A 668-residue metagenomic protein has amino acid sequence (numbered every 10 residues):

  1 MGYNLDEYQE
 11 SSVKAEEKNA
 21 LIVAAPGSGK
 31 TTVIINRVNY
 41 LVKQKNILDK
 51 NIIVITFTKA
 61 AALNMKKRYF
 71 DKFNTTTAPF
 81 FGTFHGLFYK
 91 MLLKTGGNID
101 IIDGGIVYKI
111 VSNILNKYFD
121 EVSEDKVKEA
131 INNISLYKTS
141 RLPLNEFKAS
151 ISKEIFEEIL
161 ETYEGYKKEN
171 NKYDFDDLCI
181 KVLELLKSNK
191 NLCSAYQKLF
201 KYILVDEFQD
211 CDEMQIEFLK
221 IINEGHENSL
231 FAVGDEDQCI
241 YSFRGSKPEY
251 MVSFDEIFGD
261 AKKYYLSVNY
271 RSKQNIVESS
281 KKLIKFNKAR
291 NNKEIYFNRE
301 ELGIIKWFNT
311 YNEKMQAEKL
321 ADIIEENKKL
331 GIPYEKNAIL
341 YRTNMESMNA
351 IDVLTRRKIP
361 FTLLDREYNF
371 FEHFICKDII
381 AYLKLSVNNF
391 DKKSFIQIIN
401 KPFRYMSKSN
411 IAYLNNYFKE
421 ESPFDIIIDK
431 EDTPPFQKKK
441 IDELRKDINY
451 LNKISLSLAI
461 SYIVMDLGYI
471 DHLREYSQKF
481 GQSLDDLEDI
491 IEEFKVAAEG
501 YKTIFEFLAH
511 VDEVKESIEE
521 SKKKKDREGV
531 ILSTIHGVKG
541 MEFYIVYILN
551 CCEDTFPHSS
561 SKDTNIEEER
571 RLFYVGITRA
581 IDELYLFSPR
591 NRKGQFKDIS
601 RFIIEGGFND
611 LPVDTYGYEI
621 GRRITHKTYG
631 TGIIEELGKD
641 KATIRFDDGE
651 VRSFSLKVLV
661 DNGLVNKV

Functional and structural regions predicted by a protein language model:
M1-L21, D176-L178: Conserved pre-motif I regulatory segment
L5, I34, V54, F81 (+3 more regions): Conserved SAM-binding loop
K18-N19, A25-S28, L41-L186, K190 (+6 more regions): A basic/glycine-biased coupling hinge at the interface between accessory DNA-binding modules
L21, P26-I34, D260-K262, S267-P360 (+4 more regions): Helicase P-loop NTPase motor core
S28, V205, Q209-K285, K293-N298 (+1 more regions): Conserved helicase motor core of SF1/SF2 NTP-dependent helicases
T76-M91, I359-A381: Conserved beta-strand -> loop -> alpha-helix junction used to position metal-binding or nucleic-acid-contacting
L354, I545, C552-L659, N666-V668: Accessory/regulatory regions of helicases
Y382-F596, S600-E605: Conserved helicase C-terminal RecA-like lobe
